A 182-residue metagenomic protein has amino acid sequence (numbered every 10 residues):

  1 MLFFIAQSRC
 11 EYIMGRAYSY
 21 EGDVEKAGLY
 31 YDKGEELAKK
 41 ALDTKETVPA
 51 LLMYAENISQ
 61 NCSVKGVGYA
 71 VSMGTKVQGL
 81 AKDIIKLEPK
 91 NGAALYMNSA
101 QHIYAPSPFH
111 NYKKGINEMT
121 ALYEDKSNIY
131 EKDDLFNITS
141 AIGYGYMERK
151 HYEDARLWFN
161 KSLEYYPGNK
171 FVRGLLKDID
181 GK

Functional and structural regions predicted by a protein language model:
M1-A6, L37-L51, K82-N91, Y123-L135: Flexible helix-coil transition and linker loops at the boundaries of alpha-helical arrays
I13-G22, A55, Q60-Y69, I103-F109 (+3 more regions): Short coil/turn linking the two alpha-helices of tandem helical-hairpin repeats
E56-Q60, Y96-T139: Alpha-helical adaptor scaffolds
K132-K182: Terminal, low-structured helical/coil segments at or just beyond the last alpha-helical repeat
